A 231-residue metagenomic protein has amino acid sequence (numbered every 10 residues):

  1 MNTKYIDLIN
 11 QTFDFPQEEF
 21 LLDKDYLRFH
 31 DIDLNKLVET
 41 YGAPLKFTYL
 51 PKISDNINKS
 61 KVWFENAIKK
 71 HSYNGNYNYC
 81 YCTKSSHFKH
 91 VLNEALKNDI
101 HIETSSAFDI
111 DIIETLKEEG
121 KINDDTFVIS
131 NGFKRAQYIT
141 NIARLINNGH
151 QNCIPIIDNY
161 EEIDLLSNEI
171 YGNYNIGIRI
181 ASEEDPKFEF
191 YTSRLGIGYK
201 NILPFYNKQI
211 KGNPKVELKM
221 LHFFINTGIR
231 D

Functional and structural regions predicted by a protein language model:
M1-Y174, I178, P204-N207, K211-E217: A charged N-terminal "starter" segment
A43, S193-N201, D231: Alpha-helix N-cap and loop-to-helix initiation/capping positions
T48-L50, G198-K200, K219, G228: Surface-exposed loop/turn and secondary-structure junction residues enriched for glycine/proline
A181-R194, M220-D231: Active-site-proximal beta-alpha loop/turn segments in soluble metabolic enzymes
